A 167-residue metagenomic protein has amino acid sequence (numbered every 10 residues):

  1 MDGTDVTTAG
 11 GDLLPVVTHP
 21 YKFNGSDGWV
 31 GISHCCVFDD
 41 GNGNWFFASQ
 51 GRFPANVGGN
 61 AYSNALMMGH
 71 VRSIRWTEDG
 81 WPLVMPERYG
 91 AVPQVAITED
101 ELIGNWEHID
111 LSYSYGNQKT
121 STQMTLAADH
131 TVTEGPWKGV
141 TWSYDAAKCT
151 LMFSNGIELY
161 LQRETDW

Functional and structural regions predicted by a protein language model:
M1-W167: Carbohydrate-active catalytic/glycan-binding domains of CAZyme proteins, especially the secreted or lumenal ectodomains
